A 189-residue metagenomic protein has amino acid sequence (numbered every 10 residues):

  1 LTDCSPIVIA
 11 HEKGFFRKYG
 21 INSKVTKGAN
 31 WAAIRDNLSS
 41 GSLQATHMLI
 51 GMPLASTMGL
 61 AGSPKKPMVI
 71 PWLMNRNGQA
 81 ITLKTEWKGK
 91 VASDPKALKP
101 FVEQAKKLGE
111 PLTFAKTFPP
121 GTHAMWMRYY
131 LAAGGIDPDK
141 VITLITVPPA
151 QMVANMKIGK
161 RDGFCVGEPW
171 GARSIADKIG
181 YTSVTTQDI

Functional and structural regions predicted by a protein language model:
L1-I145, K160-D188: Short, glycine-/small- and polar/acidic-enriched structural segments that line small-molecule recognition paths
T146-A150: Active-site glycine-rich loop that binds ribose-phosphate moieties when present
